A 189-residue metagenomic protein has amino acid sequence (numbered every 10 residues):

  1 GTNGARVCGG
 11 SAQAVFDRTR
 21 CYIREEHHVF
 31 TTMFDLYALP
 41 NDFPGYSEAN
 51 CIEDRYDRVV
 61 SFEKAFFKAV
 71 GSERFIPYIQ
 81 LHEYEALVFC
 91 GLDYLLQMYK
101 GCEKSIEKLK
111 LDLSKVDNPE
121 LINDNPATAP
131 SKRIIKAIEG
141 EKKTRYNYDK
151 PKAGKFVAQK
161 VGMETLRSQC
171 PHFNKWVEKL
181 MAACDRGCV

Functional and structural regions predicted by a protein language model:
G1-G9: A short beta-strand-loop structural module common to alpha/beta enzyme folds
C8-D17: Ligand-binding grooves and catalytic loops that recognize ribose/phosphate and carbohydrate rings, and esterified lipid
F16-V189: C-terminal accessory helical subdomains adjacent to catalytic cores in phosphodiester- and nucleotide-handling enzymes
